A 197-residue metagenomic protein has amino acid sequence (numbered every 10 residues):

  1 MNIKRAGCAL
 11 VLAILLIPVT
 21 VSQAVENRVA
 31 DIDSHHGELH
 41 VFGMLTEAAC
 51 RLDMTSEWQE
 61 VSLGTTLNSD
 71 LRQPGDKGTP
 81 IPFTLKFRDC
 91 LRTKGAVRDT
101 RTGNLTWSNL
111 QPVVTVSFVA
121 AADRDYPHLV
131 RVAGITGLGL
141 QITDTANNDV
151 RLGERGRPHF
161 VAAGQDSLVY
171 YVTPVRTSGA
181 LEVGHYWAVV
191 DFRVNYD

Functional and structural regions predicted by a protein language model:
N2-C8, T20-D197: Mature extracellular/passenger domains of Gram-negative fimbrial/pilin and adhesin proteins
C8-L16: Hydrophobic helical h-region of N-terminal Sec-dependent signal peptides in bacterial secretory/periplasmic proteins
